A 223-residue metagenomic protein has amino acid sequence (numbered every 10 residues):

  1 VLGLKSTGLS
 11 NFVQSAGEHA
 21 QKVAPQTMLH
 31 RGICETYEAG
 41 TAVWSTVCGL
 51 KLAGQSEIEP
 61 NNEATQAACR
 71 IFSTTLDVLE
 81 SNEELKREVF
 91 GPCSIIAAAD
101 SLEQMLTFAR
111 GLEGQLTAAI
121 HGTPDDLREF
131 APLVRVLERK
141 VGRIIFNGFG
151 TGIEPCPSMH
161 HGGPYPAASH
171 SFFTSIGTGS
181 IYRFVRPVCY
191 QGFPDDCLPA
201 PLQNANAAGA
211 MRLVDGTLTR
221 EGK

Functional and structural regions predicted by a protein language model:
V1-K5, R31-A39, I58-N62, P124-D126 (+2 more regions): A glycine-rich phosphate-binding loop feature that marks nucleotide/adenosyl-phosphate handling sites
L2-L116: NAD(P)-dependent aldehyde/semialdehyde dehydrogenase
E18-Q21, P25, A42-G49, R139-G142 (+3 more regions): Generic surface-pattern signal
A64, L102-P201, L218-G222: C-terminal core of ALDH-fold dehydrogenases
E84, G163-P164, A207: Generic signal for short, ordered secondary-structure residues within or immediately flanking folded domains
A208-D215: Charge-patterned, long linear interaction tracts outside catalytic cores
